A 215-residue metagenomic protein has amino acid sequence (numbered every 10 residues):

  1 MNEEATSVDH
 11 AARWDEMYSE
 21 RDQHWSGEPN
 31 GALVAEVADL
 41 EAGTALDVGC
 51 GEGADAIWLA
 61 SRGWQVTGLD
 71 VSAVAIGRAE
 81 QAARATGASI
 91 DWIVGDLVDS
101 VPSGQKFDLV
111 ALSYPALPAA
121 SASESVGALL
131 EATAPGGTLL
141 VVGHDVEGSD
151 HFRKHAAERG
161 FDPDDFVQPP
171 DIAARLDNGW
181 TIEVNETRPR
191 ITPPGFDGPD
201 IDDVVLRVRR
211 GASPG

Functional and structural regions predicted by a protein language model:
M1-L40, E147: Conserved class I S-adenosyl-L-methionine
G43-G51: Conserved class I S-adenosyl-L-methionine
S72-V74: Conserved SAM/SAH-binding beta-strand->alpha-helix loop
T86-L97: Conserved SAM-binding strand-loop segment of SAM-dependent methyltransferases
P102-L109: A short acidic, Gly/Pro-enriched loop at the edge of an enzyme's catalytic core that lines a small-molecule cofactor
L117-L129: A short, conserved alpha-helix within the catalytic core of class I
G136-H144: Conserved beta-strand signature within the Rossmann-like core of class I S-adenosyl-L-methionine
P163-W180, V184-E186: Short alpha-helix
